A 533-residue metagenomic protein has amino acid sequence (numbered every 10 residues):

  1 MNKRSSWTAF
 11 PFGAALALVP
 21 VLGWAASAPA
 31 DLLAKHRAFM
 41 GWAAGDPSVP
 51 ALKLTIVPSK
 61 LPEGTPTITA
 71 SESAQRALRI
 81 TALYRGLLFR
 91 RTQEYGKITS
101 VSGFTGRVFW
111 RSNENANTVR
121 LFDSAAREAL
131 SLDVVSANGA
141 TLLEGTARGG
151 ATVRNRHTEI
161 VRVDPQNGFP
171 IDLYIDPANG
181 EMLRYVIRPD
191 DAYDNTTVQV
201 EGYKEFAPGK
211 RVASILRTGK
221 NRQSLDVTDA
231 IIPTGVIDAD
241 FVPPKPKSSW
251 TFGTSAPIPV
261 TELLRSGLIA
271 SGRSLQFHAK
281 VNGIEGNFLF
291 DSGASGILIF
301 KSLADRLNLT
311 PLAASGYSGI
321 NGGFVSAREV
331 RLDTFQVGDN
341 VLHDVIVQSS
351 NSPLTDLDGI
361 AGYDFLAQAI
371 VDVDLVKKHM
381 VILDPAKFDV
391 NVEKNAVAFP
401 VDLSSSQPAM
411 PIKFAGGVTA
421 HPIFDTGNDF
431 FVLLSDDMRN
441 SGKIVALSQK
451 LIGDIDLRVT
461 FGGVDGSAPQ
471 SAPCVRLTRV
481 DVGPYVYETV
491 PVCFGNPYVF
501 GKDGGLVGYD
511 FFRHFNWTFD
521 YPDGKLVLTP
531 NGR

Functional and structural regions predicted by a protein language model:
N2-A14: Bacterial N-terminal signal peptides that target proteins for export
P11-G23: Bacterial N-terminal signal peptides
W24-L32, G103-I171, P177-E181, P189-A192 (+2 more regions): Flexible, processing/modification-adjacent segments and terminal tails in exported/periplasmic/extracellular proteins
A28-N117, G296: N-terminal mature ectodomain segment of secretory-pathway/periplasmic proteins
S48-T55, Y84-R91, R154-R162, G180-R184 (+2 more regions): Short, hydrophobic/aromatic-rich segments at coil-to-beta transitions
V57-S59, Q93-G96, R111-A116, V163-Q166 (+2 more regions): Beta-turn initiation residues at beta-strand->coil junctions
K60-P62, G150, S318: A cross-family detector of function-defining hotspots
L78-A82, Q166, Y174-A178, M182 (+2 more regions): Pepsin/retropepsin-fold aspartyl endopeptidases
